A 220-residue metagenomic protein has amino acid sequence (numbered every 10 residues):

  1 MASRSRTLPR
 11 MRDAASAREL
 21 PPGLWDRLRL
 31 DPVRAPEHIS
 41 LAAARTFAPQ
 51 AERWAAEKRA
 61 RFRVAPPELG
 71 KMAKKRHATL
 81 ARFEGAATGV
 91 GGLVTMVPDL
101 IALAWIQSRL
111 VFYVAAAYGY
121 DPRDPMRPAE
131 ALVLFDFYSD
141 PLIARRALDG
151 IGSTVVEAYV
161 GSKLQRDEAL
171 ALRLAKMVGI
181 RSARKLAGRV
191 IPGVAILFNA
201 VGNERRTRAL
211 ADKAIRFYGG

Functional and structural regions predicted by a protein language model:
M1-A86, S108-G220: Terminal, membrane-proximal amphipathic helices and intrinsically disordered targeting/regulatory segments
E84-V97: Transmembrane alpha-helix interface/packing and boundary motifs in multi-pass membrane proteins, characterized by
T95-A102, G202: Selective recognition of hydrophobic, aromatic-rich stretches within alpha-helical transmembrane segments of polytopic
